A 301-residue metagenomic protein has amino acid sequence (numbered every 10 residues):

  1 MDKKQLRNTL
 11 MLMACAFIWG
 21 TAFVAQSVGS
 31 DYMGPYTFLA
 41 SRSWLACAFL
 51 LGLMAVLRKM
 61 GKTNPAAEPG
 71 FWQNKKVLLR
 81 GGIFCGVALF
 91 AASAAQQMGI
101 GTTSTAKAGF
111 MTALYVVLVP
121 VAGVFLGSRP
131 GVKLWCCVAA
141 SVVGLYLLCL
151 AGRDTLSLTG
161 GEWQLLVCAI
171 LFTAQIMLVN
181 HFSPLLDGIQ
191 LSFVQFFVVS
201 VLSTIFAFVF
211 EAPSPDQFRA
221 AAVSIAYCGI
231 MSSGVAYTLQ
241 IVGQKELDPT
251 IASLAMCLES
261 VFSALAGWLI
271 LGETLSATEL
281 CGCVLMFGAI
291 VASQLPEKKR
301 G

Functional and structural regions predicted by a protein language model:
M1-S41, G86-V87, A91, A95 (+2 more regions): Glycine-/small-residue-enriched transmembrane alpha-helix faces in small-molecule transporters and effluxers
K4-T9, Y32-A40, Q73-L78, W135 (+3 more regions): Juxtamembrane helix-entry segments on the extracytoplasmic side of multipass membrane proteins
A16, S41, A108-L114, V179-S200 (+1 more regions): Helix-helix packing/entry segments at the starts of transmembrane helices
A22-F23, L57-T112, L145-L147, G229-L247: Specific transmembrane alpha-helical segments of multi-pass solute transporters/efflux pumps, especially DMT/EamA
Y36, C47-L50, V119-P120, F125 (+2 more regions): Transmembrane alpha-helical segments that form core, pore/gating elements of small-molecule transporters/exporters
T37-A48, Q96-S128, C168, P249-W268: Specific alpha-helical transmembrane segments that line the substrate/conduction pathway and gating interfaces
S43, L51-K59, A221-V223, M231 (+1 more regions): C-terminal-most transmembrane helix of multi-pass membrane proteins
L50, P130-A151, A169-F172, S203 (+2 more regions): Hydrophobic transmembrane alpha-helices of multi-pass small-molecule transport proteins
